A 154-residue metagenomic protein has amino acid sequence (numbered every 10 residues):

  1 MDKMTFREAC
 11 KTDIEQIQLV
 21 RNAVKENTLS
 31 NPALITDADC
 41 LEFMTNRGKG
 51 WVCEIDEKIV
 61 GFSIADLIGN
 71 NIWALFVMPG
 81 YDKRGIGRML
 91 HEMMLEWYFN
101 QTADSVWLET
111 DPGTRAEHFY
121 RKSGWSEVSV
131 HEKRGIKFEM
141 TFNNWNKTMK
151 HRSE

Functional and structural regions predicted by a protein language model:
K3-L19: A short beta-loop-alpha structural element at the N-terminal edge of CoA-dependent acyl/N-acetyltransferase catalytic
Q18-T45: Conserved GNAT-fold acetyl-CoA-binding loop/helix
L41-V52, N71: A short helix-loop-beta-strand connector motif used in the catalytic cores of GNAT acetyltransferases and, in some
V52, K58-D66, N71-F76: Conserved beta-strand in the GNAT
C53, K83-H91: Glycine-rich acyl-CoA binding loop
L75-K83, T110-D111: A short, internal acetyl-CoA/4′-phosphopantetheine-binding micro-motif in the GNAT/acyltransferase core
M89-S105: Conserved acyl-CoA
D104-E117, R121-E154: C-terminal "cap" of GNAT-fold acetyltransferases
